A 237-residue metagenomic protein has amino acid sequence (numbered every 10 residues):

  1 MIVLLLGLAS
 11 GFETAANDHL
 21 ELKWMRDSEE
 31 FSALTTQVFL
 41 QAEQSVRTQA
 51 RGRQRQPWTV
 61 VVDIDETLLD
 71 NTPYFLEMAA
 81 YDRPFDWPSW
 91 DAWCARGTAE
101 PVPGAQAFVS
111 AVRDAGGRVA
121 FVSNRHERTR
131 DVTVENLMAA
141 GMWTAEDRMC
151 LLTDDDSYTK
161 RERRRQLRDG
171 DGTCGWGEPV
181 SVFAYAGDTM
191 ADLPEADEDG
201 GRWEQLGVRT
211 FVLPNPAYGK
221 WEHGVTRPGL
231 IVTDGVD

Functional and structural regions predicted by a protein language model:
I2-V62, T226-D237: Non-catalytic pre-domain segments flanking phosphatase-related domains
E29, H126, R130-D237: C-terminal cap/substrate-recognition subdomain and adjoining C-terminal extension of metal-dependent phosphatase-like
L40, Q44, P103-S110, D131 (+2 more regions): Solvent-exposed, polar/charged alpha-helical surfaces in well-ordered, non-transmembrane soluble domains, broadly
R47, R51, Y74, S110-R118 (+3 more regions): Sec-exported extracytoplasmic/periplasmic mature domains
R53-M78: Active-site-adjacent structural elements in enzyme catalytic domains
T59, R118, V182-A184: Structural motif
L69, F75-P101: Metal-dependent phosphoesterase signature
D91-A120, E127-R128: Short, acidic loop-to-helix structural element flanking the phosphoryl-transfer center in phosphate-processing enzymes
